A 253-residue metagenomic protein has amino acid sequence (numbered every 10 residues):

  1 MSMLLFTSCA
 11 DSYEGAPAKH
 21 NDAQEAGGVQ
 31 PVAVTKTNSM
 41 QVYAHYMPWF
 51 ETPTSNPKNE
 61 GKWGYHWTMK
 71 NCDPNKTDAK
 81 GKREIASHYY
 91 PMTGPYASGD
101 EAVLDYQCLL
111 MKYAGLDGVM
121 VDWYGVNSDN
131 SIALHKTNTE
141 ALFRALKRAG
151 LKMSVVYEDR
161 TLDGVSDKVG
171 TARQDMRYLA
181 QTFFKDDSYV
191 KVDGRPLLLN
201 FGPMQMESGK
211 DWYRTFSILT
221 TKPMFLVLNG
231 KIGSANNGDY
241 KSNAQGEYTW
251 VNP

Functional and structural regions predicted by a protein language model:
L5-S8: C-terminal motif of bacterial Sec signal peptides marking the signal peptidase cleavage site
A10-A16: Bacterial lipoprotein signal-peptidase II cleavage site
H20-P253: Glycan-processing catalytic domains of CAZymes
